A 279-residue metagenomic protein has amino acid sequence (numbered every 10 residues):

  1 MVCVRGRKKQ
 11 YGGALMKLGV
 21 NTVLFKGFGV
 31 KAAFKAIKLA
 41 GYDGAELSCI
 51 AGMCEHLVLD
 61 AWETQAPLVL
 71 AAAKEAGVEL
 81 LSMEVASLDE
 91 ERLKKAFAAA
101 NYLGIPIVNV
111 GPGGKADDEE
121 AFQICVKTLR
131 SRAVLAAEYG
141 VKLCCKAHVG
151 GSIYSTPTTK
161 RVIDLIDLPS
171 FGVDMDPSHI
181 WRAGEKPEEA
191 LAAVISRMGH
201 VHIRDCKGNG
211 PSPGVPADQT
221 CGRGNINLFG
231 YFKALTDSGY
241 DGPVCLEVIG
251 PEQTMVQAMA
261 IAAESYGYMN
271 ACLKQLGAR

Functional and structural regions predicted by a protein language model:
R7-T22, K26-G44, P67, K74 (+4 more regions): Histidine-acidic metal/acid-base catalytic patches
V23, A86, G111, K146-H148 (+1 more regions): Active-site-proximal beta-strand/loop segments in catalytic clefts of secreted hydrolases
Y42-D43, L47-K142, H179, Y240 (+2 more regions): Structural motif corresponding to the early beta-alpha repeats
D117-E119, G151-Y154: Short, well-ordered, mixed-charge alpha-helical segments that flank or form enzyme active sites
K142-S152: Conserved anion-binding
